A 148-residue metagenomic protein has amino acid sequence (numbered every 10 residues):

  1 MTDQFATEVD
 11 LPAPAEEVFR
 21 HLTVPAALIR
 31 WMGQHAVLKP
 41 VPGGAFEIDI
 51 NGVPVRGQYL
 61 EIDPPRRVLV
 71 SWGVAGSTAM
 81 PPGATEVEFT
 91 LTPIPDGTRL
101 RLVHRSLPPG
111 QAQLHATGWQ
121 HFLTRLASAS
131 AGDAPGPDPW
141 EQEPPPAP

Functional and structural regions predicted by a protein language model:
M1-Q4: Short glycine-enriched loop/turn motifs at secondary-structure junctions
A6-T7, A13, E17, V24-Q58 (+2 more regions): Short beta-edge strand/loop motif at the mouth of beta-sheet-based domains
V18, L28, F46, Y59 (+4 more regions): Hydrophobic pocket/interface hotspot
L22, W31-M32, S71-V74, A116-W119: Tryptophan-centric aromatic hotspots in well-structured domains and transmembrane helices
A36-V37, P42, D49-R99, H104-S106: Hydrophobic-ligand binding "helix-grip"
S106-P148: A conserved amphipathic terminal alpha-helix motif
